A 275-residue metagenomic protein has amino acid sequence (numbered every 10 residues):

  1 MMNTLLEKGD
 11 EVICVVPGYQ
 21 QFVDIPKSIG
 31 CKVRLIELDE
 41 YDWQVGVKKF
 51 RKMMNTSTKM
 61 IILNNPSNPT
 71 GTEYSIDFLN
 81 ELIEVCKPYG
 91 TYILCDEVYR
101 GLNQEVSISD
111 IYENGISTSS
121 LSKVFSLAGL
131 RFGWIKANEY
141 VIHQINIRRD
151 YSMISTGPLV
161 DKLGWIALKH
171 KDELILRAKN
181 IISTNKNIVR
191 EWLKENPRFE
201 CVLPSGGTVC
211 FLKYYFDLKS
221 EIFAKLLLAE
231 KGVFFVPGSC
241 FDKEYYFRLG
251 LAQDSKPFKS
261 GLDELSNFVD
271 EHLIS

Functional and structural regions predicted by a protein language model:
M1-E11: Phosphate-binding glycine-rich loop
D10, C31, P88-Y92, E113: A short helix->loop->beta-strand "cap" motif at the edges of active sites that frequently abuts
C14, L35, I62, I93-C95 (+1 more regions): Hydrophobic residues in well-ordered beta-strands that form the structural core
I29, P88-Y89, N196, K231 (+1 more regions): Helix C-cap/helix->beta junction micro-motif
L38-Q104, S109: Active-site phosphate-binding strand-loop segment of PLP-dependent enzymes
K52, D217-L218, K225-F235, F241-S275: PLP-dependent enzyme catalytic core of the Aspartate aminotransferase-like
I116-S183, N187-W192, D263: Conserved core segment of the aminotransferase class I/II
W165, I181-R190, C201-Y214, Y245: Conserved glycine-rich beta-strand-loop-beta hairpin in the small C-terminal domain of fold type I
